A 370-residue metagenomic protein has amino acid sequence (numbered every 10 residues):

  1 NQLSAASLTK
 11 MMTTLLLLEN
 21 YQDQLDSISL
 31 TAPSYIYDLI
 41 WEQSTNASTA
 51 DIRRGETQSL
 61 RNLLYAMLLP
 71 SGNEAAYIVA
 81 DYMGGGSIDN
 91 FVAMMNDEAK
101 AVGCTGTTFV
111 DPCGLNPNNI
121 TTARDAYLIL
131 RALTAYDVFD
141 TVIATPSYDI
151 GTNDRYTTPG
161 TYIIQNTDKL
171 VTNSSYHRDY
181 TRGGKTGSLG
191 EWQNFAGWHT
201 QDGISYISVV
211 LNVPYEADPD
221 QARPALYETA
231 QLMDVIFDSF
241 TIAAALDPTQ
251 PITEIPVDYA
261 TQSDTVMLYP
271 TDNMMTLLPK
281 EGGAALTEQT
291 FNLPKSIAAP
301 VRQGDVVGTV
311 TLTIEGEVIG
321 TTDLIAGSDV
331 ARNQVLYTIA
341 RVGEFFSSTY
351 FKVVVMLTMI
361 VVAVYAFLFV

Functional and structural regions predicted by a protein language model:
N1-R124, L128-D137: Active-site-adjacent loops and short helices of periplasmic peptidoglycan-processing enzymes
C104-T108, P117-V370: Domain-terminus/edge residues, biased toward the C-terminal soluble/receptor-binding domains of extracytoplasmic
